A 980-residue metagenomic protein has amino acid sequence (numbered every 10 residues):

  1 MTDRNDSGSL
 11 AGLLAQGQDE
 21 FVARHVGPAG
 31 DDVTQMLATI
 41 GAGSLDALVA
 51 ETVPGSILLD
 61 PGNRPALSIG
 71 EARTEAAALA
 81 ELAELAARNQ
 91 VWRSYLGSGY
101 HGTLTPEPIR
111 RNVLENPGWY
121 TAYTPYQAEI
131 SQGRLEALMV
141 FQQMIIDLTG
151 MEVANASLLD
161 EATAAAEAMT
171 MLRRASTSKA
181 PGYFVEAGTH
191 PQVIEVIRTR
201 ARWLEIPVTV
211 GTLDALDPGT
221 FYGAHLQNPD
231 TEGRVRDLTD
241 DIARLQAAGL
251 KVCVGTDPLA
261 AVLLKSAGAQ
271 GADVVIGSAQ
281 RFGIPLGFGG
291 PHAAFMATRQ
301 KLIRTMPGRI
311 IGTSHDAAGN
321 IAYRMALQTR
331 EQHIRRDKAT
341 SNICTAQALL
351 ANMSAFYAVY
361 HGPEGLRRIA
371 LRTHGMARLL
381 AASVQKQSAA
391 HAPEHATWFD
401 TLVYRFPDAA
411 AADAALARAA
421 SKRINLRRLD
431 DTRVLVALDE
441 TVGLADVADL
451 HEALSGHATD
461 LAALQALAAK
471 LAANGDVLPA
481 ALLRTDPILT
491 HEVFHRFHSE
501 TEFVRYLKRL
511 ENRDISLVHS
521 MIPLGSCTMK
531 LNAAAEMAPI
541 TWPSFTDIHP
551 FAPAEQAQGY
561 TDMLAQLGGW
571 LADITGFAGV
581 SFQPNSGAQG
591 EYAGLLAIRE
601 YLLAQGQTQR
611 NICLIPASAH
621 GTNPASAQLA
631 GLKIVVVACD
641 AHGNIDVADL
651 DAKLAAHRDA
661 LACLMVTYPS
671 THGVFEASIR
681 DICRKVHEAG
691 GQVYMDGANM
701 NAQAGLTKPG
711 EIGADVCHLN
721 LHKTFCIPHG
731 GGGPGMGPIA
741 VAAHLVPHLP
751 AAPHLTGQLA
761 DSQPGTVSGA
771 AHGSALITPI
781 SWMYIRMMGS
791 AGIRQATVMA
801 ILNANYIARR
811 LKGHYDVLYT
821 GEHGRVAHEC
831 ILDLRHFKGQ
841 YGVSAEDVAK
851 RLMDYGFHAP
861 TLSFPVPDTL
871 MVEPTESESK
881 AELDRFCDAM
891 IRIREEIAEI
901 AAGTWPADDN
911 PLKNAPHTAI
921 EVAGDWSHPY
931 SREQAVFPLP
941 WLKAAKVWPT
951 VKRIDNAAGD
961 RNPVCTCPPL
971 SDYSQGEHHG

Functional and structural regions predicted by a protein language model:
T2-T39, E51-Y95, T103-Q132, L138 (+10 more regions): Non-catalytic terminal extensions of PLP-dependent enzymes
A42-I57, A272-G277, A714: TRNA-binding/sensing appendages of the translation machinery
M144-A165, K179, Y183: A conserved hydrophobic secondary-structure block that centers on an alpha-helix together with its immediately flanking
A154, P207-G211, R427, S581 (+2 more regions): General small-molecule cofactor/ligand-binding pocket signal
T163-R324, A389, V403-Y404, Q558-G559 (+2 more regions): Conserved PLP-enzyme active-site core in the AAT-like
I284-A297, K301-L302, T345-L350, V442 (+4 more regions): Conserved phosphate/anionic-ligand binding catalytic regions in large, soluble enzymes, centered on
R299-T340, A348, M353, P734-A775 (+1 more regions): Long, C-terminal catalytic modules of enzymes
